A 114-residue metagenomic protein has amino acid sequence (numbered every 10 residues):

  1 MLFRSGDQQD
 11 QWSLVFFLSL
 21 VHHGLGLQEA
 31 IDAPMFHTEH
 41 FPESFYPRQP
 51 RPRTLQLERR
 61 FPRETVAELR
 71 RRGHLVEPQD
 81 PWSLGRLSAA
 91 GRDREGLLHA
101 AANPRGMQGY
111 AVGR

Functional and structural regions predicted by a protein language model:
M1-W82: Proteins synthesized as precursors that undergo proteolytic processing into mature forms
Q56-R114: Cofactor-centric catalytic regions
